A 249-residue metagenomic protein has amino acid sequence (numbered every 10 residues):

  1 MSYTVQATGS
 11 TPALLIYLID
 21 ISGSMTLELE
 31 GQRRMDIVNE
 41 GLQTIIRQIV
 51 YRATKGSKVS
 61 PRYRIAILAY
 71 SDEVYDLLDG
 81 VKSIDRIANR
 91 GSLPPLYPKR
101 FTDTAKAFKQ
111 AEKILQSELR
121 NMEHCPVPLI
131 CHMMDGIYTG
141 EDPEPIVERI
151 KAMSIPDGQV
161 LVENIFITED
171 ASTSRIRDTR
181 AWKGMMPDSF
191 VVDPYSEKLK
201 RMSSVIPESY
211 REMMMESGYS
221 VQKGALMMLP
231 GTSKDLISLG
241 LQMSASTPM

Functional and structural regions predicted by a protein language model:
M1-M249: Acidic, low-complexity intrinsically disordered regions
